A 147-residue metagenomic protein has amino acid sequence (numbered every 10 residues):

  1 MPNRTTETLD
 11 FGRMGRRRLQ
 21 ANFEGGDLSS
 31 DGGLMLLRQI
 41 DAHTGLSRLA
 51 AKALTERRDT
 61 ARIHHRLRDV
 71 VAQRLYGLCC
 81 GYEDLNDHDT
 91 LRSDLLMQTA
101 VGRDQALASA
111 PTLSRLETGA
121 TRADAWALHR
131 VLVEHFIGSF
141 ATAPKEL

Functional and structural regions predicted by a protein language model:
M1-L147: Dynamic "connector" segments at or just before major functional cores
